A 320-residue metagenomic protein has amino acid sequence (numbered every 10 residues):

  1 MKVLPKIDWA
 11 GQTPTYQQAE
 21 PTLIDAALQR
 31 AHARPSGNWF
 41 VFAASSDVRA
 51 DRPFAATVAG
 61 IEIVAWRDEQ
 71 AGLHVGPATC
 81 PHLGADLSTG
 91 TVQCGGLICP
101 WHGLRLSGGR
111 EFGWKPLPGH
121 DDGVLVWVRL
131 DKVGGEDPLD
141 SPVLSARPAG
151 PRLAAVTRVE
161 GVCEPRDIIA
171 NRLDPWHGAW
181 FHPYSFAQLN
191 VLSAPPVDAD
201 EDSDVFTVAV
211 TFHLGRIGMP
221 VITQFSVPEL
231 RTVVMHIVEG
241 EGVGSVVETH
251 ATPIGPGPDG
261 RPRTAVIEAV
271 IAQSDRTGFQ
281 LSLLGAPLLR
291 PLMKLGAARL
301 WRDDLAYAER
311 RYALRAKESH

Functional and structural regions predicted by a protein language model:
K2-E62: Zn-dependent metallo-beta-lactamase
T15-T22, A26-S36, D131-A155: Phosphate/pyrophosphate-recognition segments in soluble nucleotide-handling domains
A33-P35, V58, F112, D121 (+3 more regions): A generic structural signal for short, non-catalytic loop/turn and secondary-structure boundary residues
S36-V41, S45, R49, W101-H102 (+2 more regions): Short Pro/Gly-enriched beta-strand edge/turn motifs at strand-loop
S36-W39, D51, G123, P151-V156 (+1 more regions): Sequence-level motif detector for i,i+2 pairs with an aromatic at +2
W39-A43, V64, H74, L125-W127 (+4 more regions): Ordered hydrophobic segments in well-structured contexts
V41-A146: Rieske [2Fe-2S] iron-sulfur-binding domain
D140-H320: C-terminal catalytic domain of Rieske-type non-heme iron oxygenases
